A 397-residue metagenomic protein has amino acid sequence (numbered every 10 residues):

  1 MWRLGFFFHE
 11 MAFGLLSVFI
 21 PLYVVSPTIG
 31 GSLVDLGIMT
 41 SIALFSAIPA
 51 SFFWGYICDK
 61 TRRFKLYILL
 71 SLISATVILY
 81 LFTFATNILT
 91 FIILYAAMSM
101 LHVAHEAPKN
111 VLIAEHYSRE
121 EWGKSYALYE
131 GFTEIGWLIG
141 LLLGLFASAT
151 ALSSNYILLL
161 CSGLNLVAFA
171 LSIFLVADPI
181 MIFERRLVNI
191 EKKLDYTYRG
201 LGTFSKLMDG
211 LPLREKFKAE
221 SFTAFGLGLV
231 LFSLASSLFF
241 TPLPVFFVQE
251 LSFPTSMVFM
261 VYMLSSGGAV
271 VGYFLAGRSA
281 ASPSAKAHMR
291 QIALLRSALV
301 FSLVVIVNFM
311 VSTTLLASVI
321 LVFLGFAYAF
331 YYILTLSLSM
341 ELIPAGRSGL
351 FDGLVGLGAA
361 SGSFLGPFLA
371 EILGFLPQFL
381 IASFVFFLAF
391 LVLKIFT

Functional and structural regions predicted by a protein language model:
M1, D178-G226: Juxtamembrane intracellular "pre-TM" segments in multi-pass secondary transporters
M1-F45, S221-G228, F232-Y262: Helix-loop boundary and gating motifs at the non-cytosolic
I38-Y56, M263-L275: Central cavity-lining transmembrane alpha-helices of secondary-active solute carriers, predominantly the Major
A50-R62, G272-A285, A370: Helix-to-loop junctions at the C-terminal end of transmembrane segments in multipass secondary transporters
L66-Y80, A287-L303: Structural signature of the two symmetry-related core transmembrane helices
A96-I135: Cytoplasmic helix-loop-helix junction between adjacent transmembrane helices in 12-TM secondary transporters
A104-Y117, Y328-I343: Intracellular juxtamembrane helix-capping segments at the cytosolic ends of symmetry-related transmembrane helices
A345-E371: A late C-terminal transmembrane helix in Major Facilitator Superfamily
